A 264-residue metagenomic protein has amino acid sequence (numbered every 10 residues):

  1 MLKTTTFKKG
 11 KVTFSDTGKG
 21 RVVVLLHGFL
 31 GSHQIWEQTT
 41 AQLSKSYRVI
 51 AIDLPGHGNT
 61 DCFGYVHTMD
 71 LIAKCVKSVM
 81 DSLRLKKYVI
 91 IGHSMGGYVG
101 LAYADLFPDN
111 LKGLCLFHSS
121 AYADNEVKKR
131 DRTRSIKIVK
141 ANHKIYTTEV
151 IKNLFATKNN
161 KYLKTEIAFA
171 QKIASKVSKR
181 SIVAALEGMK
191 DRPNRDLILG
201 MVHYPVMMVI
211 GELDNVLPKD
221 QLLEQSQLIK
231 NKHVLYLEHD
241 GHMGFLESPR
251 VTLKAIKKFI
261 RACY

Functional and structural regions predicted by a protein language model:
M1-V23, S44-R48, D81, L85-K86 (+1 more regions): Alpha/beta-hydrolase fold catalytic core
T13-Y65: Conserved HGGG/HGGXW glycine-rich cap/lid loop of the alpha/beta-hydrolase fold
L71-K87: Conserved acidic catalytic loop of the alpha/beta-hydrolase fold
K86-N125: Conserved hydrolase catalytic core segment
A123-R130, A141-M201: Conserved alpha/beta-hydrolase catalytic His-Asp/Glu region
V202, M208-I210, D214: Short beta-strand/loop motif that positions the catalytic acidic residue of the alpha/beta-hydrolase fold
K219, L223-H242: Catalytic histidine neighborhood in serine/cysteine hydrolases with alpha/beta-hydrolase-type architecture
D240-P249, L253: Catalytic histidine-centered segment of alpha/beta-hydrolase-like enzymes
